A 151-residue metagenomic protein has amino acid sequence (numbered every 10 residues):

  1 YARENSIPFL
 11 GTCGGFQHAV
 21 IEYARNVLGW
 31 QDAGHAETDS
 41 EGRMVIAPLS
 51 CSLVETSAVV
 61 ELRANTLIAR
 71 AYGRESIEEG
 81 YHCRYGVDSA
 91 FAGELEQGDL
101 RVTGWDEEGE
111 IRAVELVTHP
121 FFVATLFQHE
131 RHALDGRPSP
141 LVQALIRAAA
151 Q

Functional and structural regions predicted by a protein language model:
Y1-I7, N26-Q151: Amide-donor transfer/coupling interface in amidating biosynthetic enzymes
S6-L10, G15, E22: Peripheral docking tails and interdomain loops at the edges of cofactor- or intermediate-handling domains
G15-F16, E110: A generic "binding-loop/recognition-motif" signal
